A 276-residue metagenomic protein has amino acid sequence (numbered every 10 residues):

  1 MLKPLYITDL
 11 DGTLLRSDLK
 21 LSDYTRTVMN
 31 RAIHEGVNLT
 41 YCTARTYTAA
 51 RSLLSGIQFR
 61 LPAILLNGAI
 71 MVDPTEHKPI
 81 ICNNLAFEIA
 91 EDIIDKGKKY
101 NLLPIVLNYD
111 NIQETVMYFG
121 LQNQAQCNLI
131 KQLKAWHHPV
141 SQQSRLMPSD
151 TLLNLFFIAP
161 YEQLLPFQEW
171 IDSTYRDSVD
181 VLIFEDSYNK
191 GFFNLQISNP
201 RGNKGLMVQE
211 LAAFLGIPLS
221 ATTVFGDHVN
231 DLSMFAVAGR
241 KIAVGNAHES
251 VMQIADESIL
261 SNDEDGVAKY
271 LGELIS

Functional and structural regions predicted by a protein language model:
M1-L5, S22, N194-S276: Mg2+-dependent phosphoryl-transfer enzymes with acidic/Ser/Thr/Gly-rich catalytic loops
L2-L19, I93, F235: Asp-based phosphoryl-transfer active-site loop
D9, T43, D227: Active-site glycine-centered loops adjacent to acidic/histidine catalytic or metal-binding residues that shape
L21-C127: Active-site phosphate-binding/coordination module
T25, A50-L54, F167, I171 (+3 more regions): Hydrophobic packing residues within well-ordered alpha-helices of enzyme cores
G36-T40, R60-L61, L153-N154, S220-A221 (+2 more regions): Short active-site oxyanion
I57-F59, N67, Y175-D177, V237-A238 (+1 more regions): Short, structured coil segments at secondary-structure junctions
L107-T223: Conserved acidic, metal-coordinating active-site core of Asp-based, Mg2+-dependent phosphoryl-transfer enzymes
